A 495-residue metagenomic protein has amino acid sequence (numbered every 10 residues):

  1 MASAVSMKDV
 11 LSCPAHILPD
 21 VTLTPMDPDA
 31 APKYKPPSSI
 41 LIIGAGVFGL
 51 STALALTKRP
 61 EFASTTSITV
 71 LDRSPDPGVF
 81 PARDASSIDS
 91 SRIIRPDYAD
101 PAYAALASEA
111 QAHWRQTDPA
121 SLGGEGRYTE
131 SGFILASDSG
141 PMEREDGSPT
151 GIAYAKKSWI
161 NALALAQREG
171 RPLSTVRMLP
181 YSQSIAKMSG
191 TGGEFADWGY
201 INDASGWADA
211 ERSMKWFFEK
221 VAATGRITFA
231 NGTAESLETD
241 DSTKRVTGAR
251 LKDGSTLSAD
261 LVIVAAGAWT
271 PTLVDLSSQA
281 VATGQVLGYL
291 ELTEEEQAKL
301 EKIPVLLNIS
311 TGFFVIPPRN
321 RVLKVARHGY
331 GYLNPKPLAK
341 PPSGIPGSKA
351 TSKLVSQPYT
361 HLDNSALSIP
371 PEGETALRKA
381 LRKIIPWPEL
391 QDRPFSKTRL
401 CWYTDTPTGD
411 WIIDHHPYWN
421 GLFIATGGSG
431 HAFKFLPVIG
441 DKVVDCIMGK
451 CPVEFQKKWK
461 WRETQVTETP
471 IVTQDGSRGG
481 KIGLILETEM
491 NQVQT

Functional and structural regions predicted by a protein language model:
A31-F48, T69: Beta1/beta-strand and adjacent pyrophosphate-binding region of the FAD-binding site in flavoprotein oxidoreductases
L41-I43, L71, A249, T256-T270 (+1 more regions): Short hydrophobic core segments
L54-K58, G124-G132, T256-L261, A266-N420: Active-site substrate-recognition segment that forms the wall of the catalytic cavity or substrate channel
T57-S86: Glycine-rich FAD pyrophosphate-binding loop
S90-K187, A196-D197: Dinucleotide-binding Rossmann-like beta1-alpha1 core, especially the glycine-rich loop that anchors the ADP
P101-S108, S148-A155, Y200-K220, S365-A376 (+1 more regions): Short beta-strand to alpha-helix junction loop
T228-T247: A conserved short coil-to-beta-strand element within the FAD-binding core of flavoproteins
T375-Q494: C-terminal catalytic lobe of FAD-dependent flavoproteins
